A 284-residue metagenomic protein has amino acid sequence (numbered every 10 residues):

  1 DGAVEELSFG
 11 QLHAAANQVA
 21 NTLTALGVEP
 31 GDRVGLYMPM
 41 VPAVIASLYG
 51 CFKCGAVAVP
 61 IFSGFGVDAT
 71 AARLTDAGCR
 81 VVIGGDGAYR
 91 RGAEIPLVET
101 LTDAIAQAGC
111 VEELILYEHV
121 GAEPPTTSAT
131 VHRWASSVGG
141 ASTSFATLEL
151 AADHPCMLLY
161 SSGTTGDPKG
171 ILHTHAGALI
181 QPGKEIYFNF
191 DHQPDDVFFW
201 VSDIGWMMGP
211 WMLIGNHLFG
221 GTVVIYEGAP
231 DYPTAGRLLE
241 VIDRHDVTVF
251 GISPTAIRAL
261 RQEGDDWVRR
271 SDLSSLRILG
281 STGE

Functional and structural regions predicted by a protein language model:
D1-L48, G66-A71, T130-S136, H173-A176: Conserved AMP-binding/adenylate-forming core of the ANL superfamily
V34, C51, P155, S161-T164 (+4 more regions): Conserved S/T- and glycine-rich ATP-binding loop of Class I adenylate-forming
V34, G55, T164, G220 (+1 more regions): Conserved G/P- and acidic residue-centered "switch" motifs that form tight phosphate/ATP-binding loops in soluble
M38-V41, F62, S202-W206, L213 (+1 more regions): Conserved AMP-binding
M40, A69, L74, R80-I83 (+3 more regions): Hydrophobic, small-residue-rich alpha-helical packing segments that form membrane-like cores
G50-C54, M208-V224, T248: Conserved short alpha-helical elements in the N-terminal third of ANL/AMP-binding
V67, T75-A129, P194, G215 (+2 more regions): Conserved adenylate-forming
L114-L116, T126-Y160, D167, G177-P182 (+2 more regions): Conserved pre-ATP/AMP-binding loop-to-beta segment of ANL
